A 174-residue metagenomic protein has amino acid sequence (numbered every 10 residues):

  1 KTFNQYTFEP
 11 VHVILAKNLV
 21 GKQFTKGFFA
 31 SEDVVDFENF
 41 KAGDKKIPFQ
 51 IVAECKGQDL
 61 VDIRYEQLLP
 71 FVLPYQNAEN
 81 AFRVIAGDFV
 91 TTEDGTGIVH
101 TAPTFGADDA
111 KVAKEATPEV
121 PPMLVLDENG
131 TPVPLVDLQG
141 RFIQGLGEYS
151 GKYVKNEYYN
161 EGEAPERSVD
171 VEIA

Functional and structural regions predicted by a protein language model:
K1-A174: Non-cofactor substrate-recognition interfaces
